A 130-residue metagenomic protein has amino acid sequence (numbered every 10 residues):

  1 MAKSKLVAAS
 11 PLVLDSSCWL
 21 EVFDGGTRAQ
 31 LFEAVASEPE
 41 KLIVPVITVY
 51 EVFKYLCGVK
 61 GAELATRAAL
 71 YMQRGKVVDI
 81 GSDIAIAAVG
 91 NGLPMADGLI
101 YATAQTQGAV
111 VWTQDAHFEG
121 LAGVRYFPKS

Functional and structural regions predicted by a protein language model:
M1-A8, R74, Q105-S130: Acidic, PIN/NYN-like endoribonuclease modules and their adjacent C-terminal/linker elements
M1-V44, L56-M72, S130: Short, well-structured N-terminal submotif of metal-dependent ribonuclease cores
L12, K41, E63, S82 (+3 more regions): A generic "structured core" feature
W19-L20, V49, A85, F118-E119: A generic structural signal for short hydrophobic patches within well-formed alpha-helices
I43, V78, R125-F127: General small-molecule cofactor/ligand-binding pocket signal
P45, I80, A96, Q114: Replace "coordinates the UDP/GDP/TDP-sugar" with "coordinates nucleotide-activated sugar donors
E51, L70-N91: Acidic catalytic patch
V52, M95-V110: Acidic, metal-associated active-site segment
